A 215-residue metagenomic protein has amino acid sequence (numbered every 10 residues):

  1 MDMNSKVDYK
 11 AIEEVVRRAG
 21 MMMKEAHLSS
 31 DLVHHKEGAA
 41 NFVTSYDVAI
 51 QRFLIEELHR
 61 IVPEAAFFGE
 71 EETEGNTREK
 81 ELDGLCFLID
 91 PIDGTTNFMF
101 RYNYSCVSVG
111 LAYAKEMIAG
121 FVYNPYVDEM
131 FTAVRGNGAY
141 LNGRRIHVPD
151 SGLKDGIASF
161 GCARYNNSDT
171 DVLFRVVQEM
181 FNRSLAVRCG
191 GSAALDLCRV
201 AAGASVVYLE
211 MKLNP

Functional and structural regions predicted by a protein language model:
M1-I92: N-terminal subdomain of lithium-sensitive/metallo-dependent phosphomonoesterases centered on the IMPase/IPPase/PAP
M23, D47, L58, T95 (+4 more regions): Residue-level signal for inorganic ion chemistry
V48, E71, P91-G94, P125 (+2 more regions): Generic detector of well-ordered alpha-helical packing
K80-Y140: DPxDG-like acidic metal-binding loop motif
I118, I146-V148: Short, isolated positions in well-ordered beta-strands
P149-P215: An extended, acidic
